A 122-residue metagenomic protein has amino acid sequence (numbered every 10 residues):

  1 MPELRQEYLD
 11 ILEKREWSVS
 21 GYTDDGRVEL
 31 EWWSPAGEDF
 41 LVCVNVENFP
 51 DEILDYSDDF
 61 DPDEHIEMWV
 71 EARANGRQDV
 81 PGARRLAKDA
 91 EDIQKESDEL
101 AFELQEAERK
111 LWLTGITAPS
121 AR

Functional and structural regions predicted by a protein language model:
M1-E3, K14, L111-R122: Short intrinsically disordered terminal tails
P2-D59: Amphipathic, interaction-prone secondary-structure segments
D10, D98, R109: Alpha-helical and His/Cys-centered functional microenvironments
R27-V28, A72, E106-T117: Short interaction-hotspot residues at assembly and binding interfaces
A36-D89: Intrinsically disordered, low-complexity regulatory segments enriched in Ser/Thr/Pro and charged residues
M68, S97, P119-A121: Terminally biased low-complexity segments, especially the extreme N-terminus of precursors
A83-L86, A90-L104: Long amphipathic alpha-helices with heptad-repeat character, especially coiled-coil-forming segments used
